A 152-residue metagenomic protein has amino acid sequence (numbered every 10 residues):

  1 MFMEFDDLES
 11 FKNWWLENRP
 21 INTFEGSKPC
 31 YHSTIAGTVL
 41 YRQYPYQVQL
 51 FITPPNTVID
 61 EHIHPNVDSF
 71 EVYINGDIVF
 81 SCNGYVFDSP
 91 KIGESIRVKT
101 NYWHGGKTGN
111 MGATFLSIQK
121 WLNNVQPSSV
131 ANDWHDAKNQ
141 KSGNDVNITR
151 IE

Functional and structural regions predicted by a protein language model:
M1-P45, D60-E61, N132-E152: A short, N-terminal "cap"/entry segment at the start of jelly-roll beta-barrel domains of the cupin/DSBH fold
Q47-H64: Conserved short histidine dyad/triad with adjacent acidic residue
V48-I52, F70, S95-R97: Conserved hydrophobic/aromatic beta-strand scaffold that supports enzyme active sites
V58-I59, G76-C82: Short beta-strand segments in beta-sandwich/barrel cores
N66-I78: Glycine- and acidic-residue-biased ligand/ion/polar-headgroup-sensing regions
G84-N101: Short acidic-glycine-tyrosine-enriched beta hairpin
R97, M111-V130: A short hydrophobic beta-strand segment most commonly corresponding to one strand of the jelly-roll/cupin
